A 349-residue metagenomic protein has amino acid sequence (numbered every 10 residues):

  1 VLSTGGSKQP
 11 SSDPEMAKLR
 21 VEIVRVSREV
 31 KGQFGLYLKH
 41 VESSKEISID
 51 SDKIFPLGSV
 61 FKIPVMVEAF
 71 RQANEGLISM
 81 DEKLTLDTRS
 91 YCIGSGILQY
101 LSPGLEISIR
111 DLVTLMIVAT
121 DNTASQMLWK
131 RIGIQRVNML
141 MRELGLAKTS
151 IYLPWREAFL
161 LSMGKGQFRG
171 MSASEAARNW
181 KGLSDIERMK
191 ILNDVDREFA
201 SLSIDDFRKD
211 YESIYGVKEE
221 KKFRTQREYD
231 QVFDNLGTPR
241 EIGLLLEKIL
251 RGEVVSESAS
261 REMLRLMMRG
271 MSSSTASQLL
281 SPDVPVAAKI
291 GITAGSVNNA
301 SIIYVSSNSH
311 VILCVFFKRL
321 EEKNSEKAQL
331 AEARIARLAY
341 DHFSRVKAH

Functional and structural regions predicted by a protein language model:
V1-S7: N-terminal export signals
K8-Q167: Active-site-adjacent loops and short helices of periplasmic peptidoglycan-processing enzymes
Q9-V26, I191, E198-S201, R208 (+1 more regions): Structured C-terminal helix/loop/strand segments within mature extracytoplasmic catalytic/sensor domains
F70-S79, L115-R131, M163-S201, I292-V305 (+1 more regions): Hydrophobic transmembrane alpha-helix bundles
R89-S90, L101-G104, R208-E212, L250 (+1 more regions): Short acidic/polar alpha-helix capping motifs at helix-coil junctions
Q126-L246: Mid-domain, small-residue-enriched loop/turn segments at the edges of structured enzyme/sensor domains
